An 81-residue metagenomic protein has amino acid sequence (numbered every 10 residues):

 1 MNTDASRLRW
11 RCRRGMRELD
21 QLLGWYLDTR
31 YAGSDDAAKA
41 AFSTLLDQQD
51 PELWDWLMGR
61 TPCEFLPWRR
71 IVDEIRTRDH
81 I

Functional and structural regions predicted by a protein language model:
M1-I81: Positively charged, polar, low-complexity stretches
